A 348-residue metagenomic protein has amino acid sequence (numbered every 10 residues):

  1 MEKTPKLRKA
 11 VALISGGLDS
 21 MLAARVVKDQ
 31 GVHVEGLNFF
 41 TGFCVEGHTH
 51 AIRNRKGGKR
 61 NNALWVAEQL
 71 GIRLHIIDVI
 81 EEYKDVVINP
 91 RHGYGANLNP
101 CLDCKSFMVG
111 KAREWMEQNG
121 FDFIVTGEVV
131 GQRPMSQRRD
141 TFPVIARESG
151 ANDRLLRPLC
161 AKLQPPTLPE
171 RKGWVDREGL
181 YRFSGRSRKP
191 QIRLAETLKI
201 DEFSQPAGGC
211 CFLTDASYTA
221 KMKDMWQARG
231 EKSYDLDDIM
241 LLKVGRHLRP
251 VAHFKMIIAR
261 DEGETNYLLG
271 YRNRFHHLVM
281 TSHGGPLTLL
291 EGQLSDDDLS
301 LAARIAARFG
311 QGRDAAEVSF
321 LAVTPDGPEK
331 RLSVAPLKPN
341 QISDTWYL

Functional and structural regions predicted by a protein language model:
M1-T197, G327-P328, A335-Q341, W346-L348: ATP-dependent adenylation/nucleotidyltransferase module used to activate substrates
E148, N152-L348: AMP-forming adenylation/ATP pyrophosphatase catalytic core
